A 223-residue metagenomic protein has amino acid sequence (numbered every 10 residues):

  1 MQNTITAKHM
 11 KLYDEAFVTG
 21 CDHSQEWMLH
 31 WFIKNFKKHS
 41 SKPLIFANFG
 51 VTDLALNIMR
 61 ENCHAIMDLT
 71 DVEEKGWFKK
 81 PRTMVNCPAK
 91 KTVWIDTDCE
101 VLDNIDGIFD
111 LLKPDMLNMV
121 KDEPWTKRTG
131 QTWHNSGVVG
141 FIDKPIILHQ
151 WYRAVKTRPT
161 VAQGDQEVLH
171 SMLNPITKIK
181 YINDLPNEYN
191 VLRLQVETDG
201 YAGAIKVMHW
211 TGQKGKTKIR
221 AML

Functional and structural regions predicted by a protein language model:
M1-E73, T211-I219, L223: N-terminal anchoring/stem segment of glycosyltransferases
V18-L29, W77, T129, R158-A162: Aromatic-acidic/polar surface patches that form glycan- and anion
W31, N35, I58, T83 (+1 more regions): Amphipathic alpha-helical segments that form well-ordered structural scaffolds and often line/cohere around active
N48-A55, D103-I105, E123, E188-N190 (+1 more regions): Short, polar loop motifs at secondary-structure junctions
D68, K75-W133, G140-F141: GT-A fold catalytic core of metal-dependent nucleotide-sugar glycosyltransferases, centered on the diacidic
W133-H134, G203: Short, solvent-exposed loop/turn segments at the edges of secondary structure
F141-M222: Catalytic core and acceptor-binding pocket of nucleotide-sugar-dependent glycosyltransferases
